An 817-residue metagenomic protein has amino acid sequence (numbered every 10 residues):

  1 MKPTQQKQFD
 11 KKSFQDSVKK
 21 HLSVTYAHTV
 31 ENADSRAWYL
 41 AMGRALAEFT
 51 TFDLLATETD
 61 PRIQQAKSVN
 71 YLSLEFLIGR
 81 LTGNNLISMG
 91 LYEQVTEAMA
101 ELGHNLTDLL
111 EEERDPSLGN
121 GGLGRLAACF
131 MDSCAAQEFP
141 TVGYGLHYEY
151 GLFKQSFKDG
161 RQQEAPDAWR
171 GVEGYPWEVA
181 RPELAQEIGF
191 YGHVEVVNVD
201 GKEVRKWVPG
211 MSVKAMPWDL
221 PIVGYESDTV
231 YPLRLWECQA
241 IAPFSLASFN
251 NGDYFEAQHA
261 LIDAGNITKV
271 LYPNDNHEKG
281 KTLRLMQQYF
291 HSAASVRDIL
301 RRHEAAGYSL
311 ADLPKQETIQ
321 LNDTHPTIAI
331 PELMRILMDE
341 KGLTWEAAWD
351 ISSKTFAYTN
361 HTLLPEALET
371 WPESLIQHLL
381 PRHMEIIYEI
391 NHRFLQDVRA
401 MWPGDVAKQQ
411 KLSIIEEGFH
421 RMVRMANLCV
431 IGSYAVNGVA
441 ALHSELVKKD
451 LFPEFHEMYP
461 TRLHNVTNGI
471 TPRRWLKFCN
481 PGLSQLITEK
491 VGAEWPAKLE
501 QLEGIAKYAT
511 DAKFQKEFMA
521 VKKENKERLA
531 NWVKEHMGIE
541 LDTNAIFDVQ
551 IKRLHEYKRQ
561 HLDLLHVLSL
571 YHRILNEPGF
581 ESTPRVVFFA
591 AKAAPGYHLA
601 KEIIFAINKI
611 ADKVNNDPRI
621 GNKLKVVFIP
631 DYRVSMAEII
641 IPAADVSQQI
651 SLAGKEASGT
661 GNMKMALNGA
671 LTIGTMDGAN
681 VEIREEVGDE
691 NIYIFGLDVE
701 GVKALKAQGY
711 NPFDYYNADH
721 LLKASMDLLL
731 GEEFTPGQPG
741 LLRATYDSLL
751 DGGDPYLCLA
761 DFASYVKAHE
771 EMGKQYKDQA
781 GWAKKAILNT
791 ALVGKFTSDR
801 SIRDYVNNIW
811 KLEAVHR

Functional and structural regions predicted by a protein language model:
M1-R817: A conserved ligand/cofactor-binding region detector
